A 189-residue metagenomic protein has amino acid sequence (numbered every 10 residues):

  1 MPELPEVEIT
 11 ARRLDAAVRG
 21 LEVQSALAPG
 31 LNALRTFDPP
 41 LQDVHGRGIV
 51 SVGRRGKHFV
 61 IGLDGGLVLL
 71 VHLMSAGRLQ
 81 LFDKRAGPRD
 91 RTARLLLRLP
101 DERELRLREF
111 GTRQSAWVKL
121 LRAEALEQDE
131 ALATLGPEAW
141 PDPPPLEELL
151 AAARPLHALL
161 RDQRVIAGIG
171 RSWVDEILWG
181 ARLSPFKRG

Functional and structural regions predicted by a protein language model:
M1-A116, L126: Gly/Gly-Pro- and Ser/Thr-rich, intrinsically disordered tail segments characteristic of DNA damage-repair and tolerance
E22-D43, G53, H58, E147-G189: Basic, nucleic-acid-binding surfaces and adjacent catalytic neighborhoods in DNA/RNA-processing proteins
L69-G180: Phosphate/anion-contacting hairpin/loop surfaces
